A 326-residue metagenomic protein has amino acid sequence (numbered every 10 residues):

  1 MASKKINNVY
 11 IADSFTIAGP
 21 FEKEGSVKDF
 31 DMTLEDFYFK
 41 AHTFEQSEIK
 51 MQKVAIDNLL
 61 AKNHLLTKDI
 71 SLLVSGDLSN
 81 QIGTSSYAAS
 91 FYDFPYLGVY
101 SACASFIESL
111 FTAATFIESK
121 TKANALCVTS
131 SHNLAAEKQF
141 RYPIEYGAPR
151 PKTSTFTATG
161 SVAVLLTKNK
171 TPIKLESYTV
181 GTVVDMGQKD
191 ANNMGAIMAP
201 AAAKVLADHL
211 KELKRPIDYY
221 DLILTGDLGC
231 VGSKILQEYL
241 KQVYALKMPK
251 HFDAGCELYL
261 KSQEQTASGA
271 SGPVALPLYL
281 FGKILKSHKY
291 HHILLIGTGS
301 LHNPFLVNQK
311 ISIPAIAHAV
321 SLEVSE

Functional and structural regions predicted by a protein language model:
M1-E45, P143-A207, E212-R215, K250-L258 (+4 more regions): Condensing-enzyme catalytic core mediating Claisen C-C bond formation in acyl metabolism
I11, Q46-A102, D218-K234, E238: Conserved beta-ketoacyl condensing-enzyme motif
A12, S75-G76, A125-S131, I293-T298: Short beta-strand segments
I17, S75-Q81, S131-H132, T171: Short glycine-enriched loops at secondary-structure junctions
V27-K28, S85-P95, I117-S119, F140-P149 (+2 more regions): A glycine- and small-aliphatic-rich helix-loop capping segment at beta-alpha/alpha-beta transitions that lines
F44-E48, P95-I107, S154-F156, S271-V274: Active-site nucleophile and cofactor-binding loops and adjacent substrate-binding regions of central metabolic enzymes
E48-H64, T112, I197-E212, Y279-K286: Short, well-ordered amphipathic alpha-helical segments that serve as non-catalytic structural scaffolds within diverse
Y100-C127, L166, S271-K289: Active-site-proximal alpha-helical scaffold in enzymes
